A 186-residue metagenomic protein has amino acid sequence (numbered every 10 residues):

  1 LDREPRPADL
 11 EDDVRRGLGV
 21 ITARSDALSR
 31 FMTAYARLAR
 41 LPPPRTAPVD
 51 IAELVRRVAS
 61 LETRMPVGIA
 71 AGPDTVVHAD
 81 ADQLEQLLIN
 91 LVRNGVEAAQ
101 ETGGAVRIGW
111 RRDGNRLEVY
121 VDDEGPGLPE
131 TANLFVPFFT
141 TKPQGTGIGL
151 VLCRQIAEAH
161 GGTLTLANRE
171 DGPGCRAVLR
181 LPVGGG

Functional and structural regions predicted by a protein language model:
L1-D26: Histidine phosphotransfer helical core of two-component systems
L41-P44, V76-A79, T141: Conserved micro-motifs of the catalytic ATP-binding
V67-V76, D82: Conserved catalytic submotifs in the C-terminal HATPase_c
G103-N115: Short beta-strand/loop element within the Bergerat-fold HATPase_c
L128-F138: Short conserved segment of the HATPase_c
G149, C153: Short alpha-helical Gxxx[C/S/T] motif in the catalytic ATP-binding
A157-E158: Detector for a conserved hydrophobic position within an alpha-helical segment of the HATPase_c
